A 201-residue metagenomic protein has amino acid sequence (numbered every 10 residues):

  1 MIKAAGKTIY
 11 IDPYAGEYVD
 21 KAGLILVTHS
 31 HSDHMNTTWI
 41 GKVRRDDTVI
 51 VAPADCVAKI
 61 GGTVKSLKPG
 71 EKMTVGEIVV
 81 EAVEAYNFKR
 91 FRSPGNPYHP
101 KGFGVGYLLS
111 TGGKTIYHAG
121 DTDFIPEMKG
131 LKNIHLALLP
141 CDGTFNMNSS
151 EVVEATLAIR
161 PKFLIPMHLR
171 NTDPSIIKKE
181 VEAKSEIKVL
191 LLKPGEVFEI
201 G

Functional and structural regions predicted by a protein language model:
M1-D20, S66-K132, M147, K193-G201: Core dinuclear metal-dependent hydrolase active-site scaffold
I2, H29, V80, D121 (+3 more regions): Divalent metal-coordination and catalytic microenvironments
Y10, Y14-K59, K65, N133-L138: Active-site metal-binding motif and surrounding structural segment of the metallo-beta-lactamase
E17-V19, H31-M35, V57-I60, E71-T74 (+4 more regions): Active-site environment of divalent metal-dependent phosphoester hydrolases
R44-V49, K114-I116, K162: Short active-site oxyanion
V64-M73, V153, L157-G201: Binuclear metal-ion centers of metallo-dependent hydrolases, dominated by the metallo-beta-lactamase
I134-L139, G143-P166: Proline-aspartate-enriched helix->loop->beta-strand connector
